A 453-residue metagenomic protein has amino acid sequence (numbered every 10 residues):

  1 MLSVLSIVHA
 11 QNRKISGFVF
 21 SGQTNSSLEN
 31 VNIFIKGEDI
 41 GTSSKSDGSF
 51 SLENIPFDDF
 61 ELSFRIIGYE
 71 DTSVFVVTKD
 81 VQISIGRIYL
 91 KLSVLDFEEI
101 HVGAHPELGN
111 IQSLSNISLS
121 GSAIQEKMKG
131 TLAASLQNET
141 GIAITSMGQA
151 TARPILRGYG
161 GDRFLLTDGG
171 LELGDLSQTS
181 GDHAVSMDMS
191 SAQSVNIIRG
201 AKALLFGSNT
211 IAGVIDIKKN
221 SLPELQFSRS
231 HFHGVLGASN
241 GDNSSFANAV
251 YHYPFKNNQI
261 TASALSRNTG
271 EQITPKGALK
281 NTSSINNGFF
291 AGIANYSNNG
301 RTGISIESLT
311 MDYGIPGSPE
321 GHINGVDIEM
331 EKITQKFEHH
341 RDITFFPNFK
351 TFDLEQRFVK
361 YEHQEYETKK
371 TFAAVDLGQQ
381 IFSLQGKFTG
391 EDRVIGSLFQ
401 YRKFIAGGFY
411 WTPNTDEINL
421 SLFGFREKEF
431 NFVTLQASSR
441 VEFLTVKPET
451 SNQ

Functional and structural regions predicted by a protein language model:
Q11, S16-L28: Structural motif
F20-Q23, N32-F34, R65-Y69, V81-Q125 (+1 more regions): Short, acidic, small-residue-rich periplasmic hinge/interaction motif at the N-terminus of Gram-negative outer-membrane
E38-S49: Short, acidic Ser/Thr/Gly-rich low-complexity loop/linker segments typical of extracellular and cell-surface proteins
G109-T131, Q137, I144-S190, R199-D216 (+3 more regions): Flexible, glycine/serine/threonine-rich loop segments and coil->beta-strand junctions that form periplasmic-facing
K219, L236-D242, F255-N257, S266-G270 (+7 more regions): Transmembrane beta-strands of outer-membrane beta-barrel pores
K219-Y253, L279-T282: Short strand-turn segments of transmembrane beta-barrel domains in outer membranes, especially the first one or two
T269-N286, N299-F352, Q356-I381, F409: Flexible loop and strand-edge segments within Gram-negative outer membrane beta-barrel domains
R393-Q453: Signature of Gram-negative outer-membrane beta-barrel scaffolds
